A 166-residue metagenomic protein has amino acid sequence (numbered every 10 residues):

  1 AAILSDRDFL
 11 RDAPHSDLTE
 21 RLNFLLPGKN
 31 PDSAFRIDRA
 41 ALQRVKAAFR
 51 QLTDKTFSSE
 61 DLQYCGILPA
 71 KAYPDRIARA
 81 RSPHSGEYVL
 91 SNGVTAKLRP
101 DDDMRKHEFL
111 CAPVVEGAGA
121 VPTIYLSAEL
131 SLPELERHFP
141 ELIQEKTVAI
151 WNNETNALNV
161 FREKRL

Functional and structural regions predicted by a protein language model:
A1-L166: Second RecA-like catalytic domain
